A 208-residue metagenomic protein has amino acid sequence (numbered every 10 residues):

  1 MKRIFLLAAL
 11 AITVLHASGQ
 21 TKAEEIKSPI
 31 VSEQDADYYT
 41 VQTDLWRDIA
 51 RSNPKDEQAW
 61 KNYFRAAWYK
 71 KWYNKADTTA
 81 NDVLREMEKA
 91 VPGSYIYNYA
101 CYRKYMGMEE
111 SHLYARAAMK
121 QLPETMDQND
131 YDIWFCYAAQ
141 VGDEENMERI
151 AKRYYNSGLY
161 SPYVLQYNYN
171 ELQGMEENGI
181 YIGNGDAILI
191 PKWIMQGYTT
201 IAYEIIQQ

Functional and structural regions predicted by a protein language model:
M1-E24: Bacterial Sec-dependent N-terminal signal peptides
G19-N62, Y69: N-terminal leader/linker segments that initiate helical-solenoid repeat arrays
T21-K27, P54-K61, A90-N98, T125-D132 (+1 more regions): Generic helix N-cap/helix-start motif at coil->alpha-helix transitions
V31-L45, W68-D82, K104-A117, D143-E145 (+1 more regions): Helix-turn-helix repeat elements of alpha-solenoid scaffolds
R47-P54, L84-P92, A118-M126, Y155-G158: Solenoid-like repeat scaffolds
N62-K70, Y97-K104, D130-A138, I150: Structural register within alpha-helical repeat arrays
Y105-M147, N156: Low-complexity, highly charged intrinsically disordered N-terminal segments that act as targeting/localization
I133-C136, Q140, A151-E177, A187-Q208: Soluble catalytic regions of membrane-associated enzymes that act on cell-envelope and secretory-pathway components
